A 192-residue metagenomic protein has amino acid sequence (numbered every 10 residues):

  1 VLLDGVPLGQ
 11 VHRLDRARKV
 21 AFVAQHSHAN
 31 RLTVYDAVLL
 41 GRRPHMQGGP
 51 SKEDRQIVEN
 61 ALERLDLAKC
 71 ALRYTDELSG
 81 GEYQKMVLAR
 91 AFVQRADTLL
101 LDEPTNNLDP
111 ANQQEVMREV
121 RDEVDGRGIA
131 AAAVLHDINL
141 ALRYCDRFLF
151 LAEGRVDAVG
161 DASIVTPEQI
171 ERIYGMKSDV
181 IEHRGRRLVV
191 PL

Functional and structural regions predicted by a protein language model:
V1-D15: ABC ATPase NBD Q-loop/coupling interface
Y74-L78, E82: Conserved ABC ATPase signature
L88-A89, V116: Hydrophobic anchor residue at the start of the ABC signature
V93-D97: A short, proline-enriched helix->beta-strand linker immediately N-terminal to the Walker B motif in ABC-type P-loop
L99-E103: Catalytic Walker B motif of ABC-type/P-loop ATPase nucleotide-binding domains
L149, E153-I164: Conserved switch/coupling elements of ABC/ABC-like ATPase nucleotide-binding domains
S163, P167-L192: ABC ATPase nucleotide-binding domains
